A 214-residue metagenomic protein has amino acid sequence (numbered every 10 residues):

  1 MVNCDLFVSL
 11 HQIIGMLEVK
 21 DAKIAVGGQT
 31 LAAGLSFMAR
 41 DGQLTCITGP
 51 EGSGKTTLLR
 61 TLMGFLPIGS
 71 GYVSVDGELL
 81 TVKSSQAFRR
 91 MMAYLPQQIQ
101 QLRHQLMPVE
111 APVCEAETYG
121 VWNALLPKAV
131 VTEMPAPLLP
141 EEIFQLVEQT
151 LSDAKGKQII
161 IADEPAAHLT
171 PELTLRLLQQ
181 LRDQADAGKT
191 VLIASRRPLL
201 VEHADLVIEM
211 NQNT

Functional and structural regions predicted by a protein language model:
L17, A32-G34: Conserved structural motif at the start of ABC-family nucleotide-binding domains
T48-P50: The feature captures the beta-strand-to-loop junction immediately N-terminal to the Walker
M63: Helix-to-loop junction immediately C-terminal to a conserved catalytic motif
G71-L79, F88: Conserved ABC transporter NBD signature motif
Q98-A129: Q-loop/switch helix immediately C-terminal to the Walker
A162-P165: Walker B catalytic motif
R197-E202: Conserved H-loop
